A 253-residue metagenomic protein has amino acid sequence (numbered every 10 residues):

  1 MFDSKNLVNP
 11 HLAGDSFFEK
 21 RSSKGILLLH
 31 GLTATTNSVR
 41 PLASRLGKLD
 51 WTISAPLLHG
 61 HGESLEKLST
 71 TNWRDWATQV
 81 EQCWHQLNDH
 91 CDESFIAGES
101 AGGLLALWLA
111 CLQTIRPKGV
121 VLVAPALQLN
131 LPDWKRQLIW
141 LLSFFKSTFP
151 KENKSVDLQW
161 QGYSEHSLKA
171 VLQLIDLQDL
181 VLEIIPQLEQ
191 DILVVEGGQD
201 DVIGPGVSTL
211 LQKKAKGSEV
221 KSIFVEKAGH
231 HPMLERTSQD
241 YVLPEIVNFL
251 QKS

Functional and structural regions predicted by a protein language model:
T33-A43: The serine-hydrolase catalytic nucleophile loop
G47-L65: Conserved alpha/beta-hydrolase
G98-G102, A106: Gly/Ala-rich beta-loop-alpha elbow adjacent to hydrolase catalytic centers
V121-N130: Active-site nucleophile loop of the alpha/beta-hydrolase fold
S167-I185: Active-site nucleophile elbow and catalytic-triad environment of alpha/beta-hydrolase enzymes
L188, V194-E196, D200: Short beta-strand/loop motif that positions the catalytic acidic residue of the alpha/beta-hydrolase fold
D201-V207: Conserved alpha/beta-hydrolase "acid-adjacent" motif
A228-Q239: Catalytic histidine-centered segment of alpha/beta-hydrolase-like enzymes
